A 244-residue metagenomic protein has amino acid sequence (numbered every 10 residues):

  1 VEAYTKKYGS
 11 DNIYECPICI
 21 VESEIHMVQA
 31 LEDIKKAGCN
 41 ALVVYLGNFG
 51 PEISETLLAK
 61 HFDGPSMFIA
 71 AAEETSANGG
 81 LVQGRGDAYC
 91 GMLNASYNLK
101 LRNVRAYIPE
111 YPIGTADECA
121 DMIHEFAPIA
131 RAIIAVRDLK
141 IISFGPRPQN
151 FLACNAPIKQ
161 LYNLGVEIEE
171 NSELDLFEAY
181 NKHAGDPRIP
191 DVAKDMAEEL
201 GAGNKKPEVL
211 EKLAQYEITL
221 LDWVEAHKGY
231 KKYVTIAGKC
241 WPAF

Functional and structural regions predicted by a protein language model:
V1-S96, K100-I134, D138-I142, R147-A237: Metallocofactor- and cofactor-centric catalytic cores in central/energy metabolism, strongly enriched
C240-F244: Long, K/E/R/D-enriched contiguous segments that form extended
